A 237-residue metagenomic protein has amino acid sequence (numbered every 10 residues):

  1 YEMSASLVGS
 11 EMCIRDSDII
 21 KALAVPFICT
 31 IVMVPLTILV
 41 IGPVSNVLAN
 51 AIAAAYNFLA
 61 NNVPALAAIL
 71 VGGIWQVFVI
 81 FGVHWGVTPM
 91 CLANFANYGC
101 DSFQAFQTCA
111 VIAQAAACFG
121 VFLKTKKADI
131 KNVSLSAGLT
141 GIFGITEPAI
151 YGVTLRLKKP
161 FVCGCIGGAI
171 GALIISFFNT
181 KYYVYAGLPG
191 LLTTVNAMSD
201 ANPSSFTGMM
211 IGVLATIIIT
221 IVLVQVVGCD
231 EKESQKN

Functional and structural regions predicted by a protein language model:
Y1-G9, C13-I14: Single conserved hydrophobic/aromatic residue that forms the stacking wall/gate of nucleotide- or nucleobase-binding
V8-S10, F27-L39, G72-V77, A113-G120 (+2 more regions): Hydrophobic core segments of alpha-helical transmembrane domains in multi-pass membrane transport and ion-translocation
E11, R15-A24, V44, L48-V63 (+2 more regions): Hydrophobic alpha-helical segments of integral membrane proteins, encompassing both true transmembrane helices
D18, A22-P26, T30, G42 (+6 more regions): Alpha-helical transmembrane segments of multi-pass membrane proteins, especially transporters and channels
L23-I28, Y56-L70, F81, C100-F106 (+2 more regions): Membrane-interfacial loop-to-helix junctions in multi-pass transporters
V40-S45, V63-P64, F78-G86, C109-I112 (+1 more regions): Short helix-coil transition sites and intra-membrane helix breaks within transmembrane domains of multi-pass
A65, M90-A93, A128, S136 (+1 more regions): Transmembrane alpha-helical segments and their short flanking loops that form helix-hairpins/helix-helix interfaces
T88-T146, V153-K158: Membrane-embedded helical hairpins/re-entrant loop segments and their flanking transmembrane helices within multi-pass
